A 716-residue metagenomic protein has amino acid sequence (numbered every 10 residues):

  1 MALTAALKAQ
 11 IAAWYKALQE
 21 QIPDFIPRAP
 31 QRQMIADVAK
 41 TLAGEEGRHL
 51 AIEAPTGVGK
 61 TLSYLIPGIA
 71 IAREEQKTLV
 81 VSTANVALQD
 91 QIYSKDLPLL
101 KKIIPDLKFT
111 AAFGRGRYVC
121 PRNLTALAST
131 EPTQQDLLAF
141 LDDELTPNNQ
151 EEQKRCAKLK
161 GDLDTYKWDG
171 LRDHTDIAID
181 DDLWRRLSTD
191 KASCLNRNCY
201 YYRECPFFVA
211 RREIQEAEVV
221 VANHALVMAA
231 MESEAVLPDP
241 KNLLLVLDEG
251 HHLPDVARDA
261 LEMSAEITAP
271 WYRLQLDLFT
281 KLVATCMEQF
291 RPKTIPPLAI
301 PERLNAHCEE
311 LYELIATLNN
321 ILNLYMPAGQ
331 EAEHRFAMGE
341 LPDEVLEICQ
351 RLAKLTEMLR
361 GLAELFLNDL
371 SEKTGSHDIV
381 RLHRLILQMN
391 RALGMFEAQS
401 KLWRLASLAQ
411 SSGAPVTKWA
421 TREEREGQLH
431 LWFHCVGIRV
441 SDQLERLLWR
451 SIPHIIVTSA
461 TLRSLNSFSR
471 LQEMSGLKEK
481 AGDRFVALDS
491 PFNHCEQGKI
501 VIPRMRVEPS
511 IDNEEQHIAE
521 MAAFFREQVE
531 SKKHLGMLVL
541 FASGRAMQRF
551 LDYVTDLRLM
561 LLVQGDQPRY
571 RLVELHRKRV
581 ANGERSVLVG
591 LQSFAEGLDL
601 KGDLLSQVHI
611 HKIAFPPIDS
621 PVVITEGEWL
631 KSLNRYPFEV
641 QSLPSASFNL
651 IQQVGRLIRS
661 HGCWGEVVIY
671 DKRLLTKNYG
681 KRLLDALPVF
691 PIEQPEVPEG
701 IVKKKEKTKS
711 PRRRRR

Functional and structural regions predicted by a protein language model:
A2-E20, I26, E75-T78, T83-E218 (+4 more regions): A substrate-engagement module of RecA-like helicase motors
G44-I66: Walker A/P-loop
Y64, A70, A87-D90, S94-P98 (+4 more regions): Signature of the SF2 helicase/ATPase Hel1-core->accessory helical subdomain module
T78-A87, I456-A460, L535-A542, I669-Y670: Conserved RecA-like ASCE P-loop NTPase motor core of nucleic-acid helicases/translocases
R185-E218, M228-L237, F366-R506, H517 (+2 more regions): A contiguous, basic/glycine-rich beta-loop/short-helix subdomain that forms a polymer-engagement track
R446, P503-A542: Conserved interdomain hinge at the start of the Helicase C-terminal
P503-E515, D566-L675: Conserved RecA-like P-loop NTPase helicase motor core
A542-D566: Conserved helicase motor "Helicase C" RecA-like lobe of SF1/SF2 P-loop NTPases
